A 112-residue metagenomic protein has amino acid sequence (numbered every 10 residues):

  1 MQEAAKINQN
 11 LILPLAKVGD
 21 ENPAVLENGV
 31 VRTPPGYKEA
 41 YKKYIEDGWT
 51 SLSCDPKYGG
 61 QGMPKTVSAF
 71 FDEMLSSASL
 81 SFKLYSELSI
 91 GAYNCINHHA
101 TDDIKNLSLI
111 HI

Functional and structural regions predicted by a protein language model:
M1-L84, D103, L107: Amphipathic, small/basic residue-rich leader segments at the start of a protein or domain
L84-D102: N-terminal glycine-rich flavin-associated loop
I110-I112: Conserved small/polar residues in nucleotide/adenosyl-binding loops
